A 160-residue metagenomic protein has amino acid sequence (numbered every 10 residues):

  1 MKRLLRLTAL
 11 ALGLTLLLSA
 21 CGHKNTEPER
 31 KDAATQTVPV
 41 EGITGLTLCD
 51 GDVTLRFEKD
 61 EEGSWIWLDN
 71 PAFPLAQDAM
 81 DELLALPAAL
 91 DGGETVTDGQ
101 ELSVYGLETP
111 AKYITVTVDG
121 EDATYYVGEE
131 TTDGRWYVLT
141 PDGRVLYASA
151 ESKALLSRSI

Functional and structural regions predicted by a protein language model:
K2-L10, T15-I160: A short-motif feature that recognizes glycine-rich, charge-decorated loops that bind or process nucleotide phosphates
